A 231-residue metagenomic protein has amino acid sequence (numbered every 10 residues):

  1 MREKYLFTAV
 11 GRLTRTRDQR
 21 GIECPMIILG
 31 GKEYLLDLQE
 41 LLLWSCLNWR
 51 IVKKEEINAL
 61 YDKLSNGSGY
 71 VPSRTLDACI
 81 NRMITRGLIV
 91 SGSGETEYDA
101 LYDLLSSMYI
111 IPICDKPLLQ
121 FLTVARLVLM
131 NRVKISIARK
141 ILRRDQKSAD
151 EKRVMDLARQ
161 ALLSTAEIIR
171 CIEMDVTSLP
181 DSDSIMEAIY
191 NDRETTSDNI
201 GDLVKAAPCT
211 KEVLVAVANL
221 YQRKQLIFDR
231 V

Functional and structural regions predicted by a protein language model:
R2-L6: A structured, charge-rich N-terminal accessory region that forms the first stable segment of a protein and links
F7-W49: N-terminal ordered "arm"
Y34-V231: Long, charge-rich, low-complexity alpha-helical segments
